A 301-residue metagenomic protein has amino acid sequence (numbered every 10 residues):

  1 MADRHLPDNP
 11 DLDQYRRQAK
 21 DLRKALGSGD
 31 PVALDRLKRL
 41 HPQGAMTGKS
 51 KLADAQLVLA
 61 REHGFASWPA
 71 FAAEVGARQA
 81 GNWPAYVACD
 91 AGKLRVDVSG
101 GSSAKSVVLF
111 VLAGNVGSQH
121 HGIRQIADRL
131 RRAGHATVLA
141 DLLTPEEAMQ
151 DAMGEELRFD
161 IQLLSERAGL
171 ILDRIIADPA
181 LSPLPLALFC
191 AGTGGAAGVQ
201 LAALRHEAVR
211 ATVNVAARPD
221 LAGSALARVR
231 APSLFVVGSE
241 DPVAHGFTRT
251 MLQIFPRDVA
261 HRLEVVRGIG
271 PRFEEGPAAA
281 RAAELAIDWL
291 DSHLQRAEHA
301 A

Functional and structural regions predicted by a protein language model:
A88-C89, K93-L181, P277: Serine-hydrolase catalytic machinery in alpha/beta-hydrolase-like enzymes
A180-G192: Alpha/beta-hydrolase fold nucleophile elbow
A191-G195, A217: Active-site loop->helix "elbow" adjoining a glycine-rich segment at hydrolase catalytic centers
G195-H206, T212: Short glycine-enriched nucleophile-adjacent loop and the immediately C-terminal alpha-helix near the catalytic center
V229, F235-V237: Short beta-strand/loop motif that positions the catalytic acidic residue of the alpha/beta-hydrolase fold
P242-F247: Conserved alpha/beta-hydrolase "acid-adjacent" motif
F255-R272: Catalytic histidine neighborhood in serine/cysteine hydrolases with alpha/beta-hydrolase-type architecture
E274-D288: Post-His helix in hydrolase/transferase enzymes
